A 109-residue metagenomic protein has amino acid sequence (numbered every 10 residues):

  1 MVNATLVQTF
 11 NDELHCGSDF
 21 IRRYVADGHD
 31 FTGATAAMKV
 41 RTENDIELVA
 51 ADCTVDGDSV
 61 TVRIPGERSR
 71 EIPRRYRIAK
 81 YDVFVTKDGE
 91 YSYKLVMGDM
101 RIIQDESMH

Functional and structural regions predicted by a protein language model:
M1-H109: Contiguous segments within soluble domain cores/interaction surfaces
